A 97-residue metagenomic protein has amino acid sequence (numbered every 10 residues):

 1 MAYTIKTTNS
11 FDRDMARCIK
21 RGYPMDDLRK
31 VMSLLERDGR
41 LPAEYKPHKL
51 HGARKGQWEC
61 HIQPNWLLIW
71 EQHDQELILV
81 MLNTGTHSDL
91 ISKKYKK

Functional and structural regions predicted by a protein language model:
A2, I19, G56-I62: A broadly tuned preference for mixed-charge, low-complexity surface segments
A2-T4, R13-A16, Y23-M25, N65-L67 (+1 more regions): Enriched for short, Lys/Arg-rich terminal
T7-P42: N-terminal first-folded block
S10, K55, T86: Residues that form or immediately flank small-molecule/cofactor binding pockets and catalytic motifs
V31, G52-R54, I69-H73: Short alpha-helical linear motifs
L34-H61: A short, surface-exposed loop/turn module that caps and links secondary-structure elements
